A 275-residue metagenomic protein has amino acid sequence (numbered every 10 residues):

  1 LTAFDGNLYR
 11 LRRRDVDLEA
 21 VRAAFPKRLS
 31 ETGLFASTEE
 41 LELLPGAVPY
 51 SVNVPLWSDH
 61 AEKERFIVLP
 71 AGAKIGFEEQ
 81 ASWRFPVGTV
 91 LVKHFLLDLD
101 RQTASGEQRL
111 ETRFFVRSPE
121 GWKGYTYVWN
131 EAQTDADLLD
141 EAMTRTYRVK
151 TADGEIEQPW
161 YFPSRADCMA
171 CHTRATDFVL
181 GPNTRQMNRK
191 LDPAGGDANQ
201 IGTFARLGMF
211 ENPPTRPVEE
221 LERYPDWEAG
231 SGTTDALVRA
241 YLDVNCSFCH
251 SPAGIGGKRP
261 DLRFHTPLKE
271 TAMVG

Functional and structural regions predicted by a protein language model:
L1-A20, K27, Q102-G275: Sequence context surrounding c-type heme c attachment/ligation sites in exported
R12-L69: N-terminal pre-domain segments of enzymes
I75-Q80: Short alpha-helix capping/helix-loop boundary micro-motifs
F85-G88: Short, well-ordered loop/turn sites that connect or cap secondary structure elements
